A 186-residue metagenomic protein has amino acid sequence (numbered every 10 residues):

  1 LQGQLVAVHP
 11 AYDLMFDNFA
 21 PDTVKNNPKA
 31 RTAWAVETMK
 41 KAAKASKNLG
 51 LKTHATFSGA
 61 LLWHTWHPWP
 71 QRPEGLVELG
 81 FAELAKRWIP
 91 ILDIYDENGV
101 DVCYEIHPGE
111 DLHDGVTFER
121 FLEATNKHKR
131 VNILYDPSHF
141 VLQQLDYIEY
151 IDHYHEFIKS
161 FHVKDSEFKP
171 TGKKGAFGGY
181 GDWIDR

Functional and structural regions predicted by a protein language model:
L1-F16, A20-V24: N-terminal entry module detector
L1-Q4, T38-K52, D146-K159: Short amphipathic alpha-helices and their capping/turn segments at secondary-structure boundaries
Q2, K29, V141-Q144: Residues at alpha-helix boundaries and short interhelical turns
G3-P10, H54-T56, V102-Y104, V131-D136 (+1 more regions): Hydrophobic faces of well-ordered beta-strands that scaffold small-molecule active sites in alpha/beta enzyme cores
P10-D13, G59-L61, E105-G109, D136-L142 (+1 more regions): Active-site beta-loop-alpha junctions enriched in small/polar residues
Y12, Y95, Y104, Y135 (+3 more regions): Sequence-level detector for tyrosine residue identity
F16-I133: Active-site acidic/histidine proton-transfer and metal-coordination neighborhood in alpha/beta enzyme cores
F81, D111, G115-E119, H139-R186: Gly/Pro-rich active-site loop or hairpin
